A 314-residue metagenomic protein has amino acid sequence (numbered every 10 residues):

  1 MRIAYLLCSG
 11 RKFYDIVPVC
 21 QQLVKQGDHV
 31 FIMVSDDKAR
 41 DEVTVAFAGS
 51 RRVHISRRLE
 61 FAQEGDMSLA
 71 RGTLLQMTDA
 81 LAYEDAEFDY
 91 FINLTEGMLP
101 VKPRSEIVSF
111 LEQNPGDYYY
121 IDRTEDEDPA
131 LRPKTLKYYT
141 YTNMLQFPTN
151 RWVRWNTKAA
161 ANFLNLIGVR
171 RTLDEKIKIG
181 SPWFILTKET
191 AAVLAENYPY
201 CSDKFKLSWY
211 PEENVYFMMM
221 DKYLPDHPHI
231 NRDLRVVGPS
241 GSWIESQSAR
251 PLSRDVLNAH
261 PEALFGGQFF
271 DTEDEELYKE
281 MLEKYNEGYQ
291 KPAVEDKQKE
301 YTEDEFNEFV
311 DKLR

Functional and structural regions predicted by a protein language model:
M1-R314: ER/Golgi luminal nucleotide-sugar-dependent glycosyltransferases, focusing on the catalytic module
